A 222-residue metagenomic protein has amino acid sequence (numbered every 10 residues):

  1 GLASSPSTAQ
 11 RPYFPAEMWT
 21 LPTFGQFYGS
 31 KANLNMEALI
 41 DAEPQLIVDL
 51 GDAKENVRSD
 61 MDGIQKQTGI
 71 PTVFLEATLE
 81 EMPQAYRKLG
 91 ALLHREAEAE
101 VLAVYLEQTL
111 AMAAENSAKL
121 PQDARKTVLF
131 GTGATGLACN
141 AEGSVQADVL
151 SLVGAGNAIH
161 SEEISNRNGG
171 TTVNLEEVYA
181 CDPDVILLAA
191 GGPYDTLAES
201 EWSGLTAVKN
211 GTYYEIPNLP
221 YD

Functional and structural regions predicted by a protein language model:
G1-A42, L46-E55, A158: A short, structured surface patch at a secondary-structure boundary
Y28, C139-G169: Alpha-helical, coiled-coil/dimerization segments enriched in small aliphatic residues
V48-D49, E100, V185-A189: Periplasmic-binding protein-like
A53-K66, L187-L205: A ligand-binding cleft/hinge motif common to bilobed small-molecule-binding domains
S59, E115, V145, T171-E177 (+2 more regions): Alpha-helical scaffolding within the catalytic cores of extracellular/periplasmic polymer-degrading hydrolases
S59-A138, H160, T212, L219-D222: Extracytoplasmic substrate-binding proteins
Q67-T68, V153-G154, V208-K209: Short, structured coil segments at secondary-structure junctions
N168-P193: Ligand-binding pocket segment of bilobal, Venus flytrap-like solute-binding proteins
